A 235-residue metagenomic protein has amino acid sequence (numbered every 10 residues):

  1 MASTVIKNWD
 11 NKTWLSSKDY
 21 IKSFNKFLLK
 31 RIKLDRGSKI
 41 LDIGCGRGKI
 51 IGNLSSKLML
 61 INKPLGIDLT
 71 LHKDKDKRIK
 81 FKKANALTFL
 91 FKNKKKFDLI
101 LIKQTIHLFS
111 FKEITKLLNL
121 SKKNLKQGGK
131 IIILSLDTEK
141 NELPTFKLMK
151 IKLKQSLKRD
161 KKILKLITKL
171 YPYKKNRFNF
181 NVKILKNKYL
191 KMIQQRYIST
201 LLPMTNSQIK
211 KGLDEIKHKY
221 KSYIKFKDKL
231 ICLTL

Functional and structural regions predicted by a protein language model:
M1-R36, K49, N53, R196: Conserved class I S-adenosyl-L-methionine
L41, G46-F89: Class I SAM-dependent methyltransferase SAM/SAH-binding core
L101: A conserved beta-strand element that flanks and buttresses the S-adenosyl-L-methionine
Q104-T105: Short catalytic micro-motifs in class I SAM-dependent methyltransferases
T115-Q127: A short glycine-rich, Lys/Arg-flanked "PGG" loop and its adjoining helix->strand segment in the class I
I132-K158: Conserved class I S-adenosyl-L-methionine
S156-Y171: Short alpha-helix
K174-L235: Conserved Class I S-adenosyl-L-methionine
